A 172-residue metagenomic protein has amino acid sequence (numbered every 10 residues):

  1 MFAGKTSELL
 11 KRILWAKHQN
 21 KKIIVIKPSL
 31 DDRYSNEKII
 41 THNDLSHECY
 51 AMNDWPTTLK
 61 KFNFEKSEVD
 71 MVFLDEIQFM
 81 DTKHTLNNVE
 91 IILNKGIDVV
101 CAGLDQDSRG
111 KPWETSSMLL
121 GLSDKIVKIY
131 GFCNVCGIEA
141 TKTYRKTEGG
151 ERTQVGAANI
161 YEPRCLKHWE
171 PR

Functional and structural regions predicted by a protein language model:
M1-F62, D107-M118, K128-G131, T143 (+1 more regions): Conserved P-loop
R12, K83-I91, T115: A short acidic, amphipathic alpha-helical/loop segment
Y50-F73, T82-L86: Conserved RecA-like ASCE ATPase "motif II neighborhood" in helicase/translocase motors
D75-I77, G103: Walker B catalytic acidic pair
F79-D81, S108: Catalytic P-loop NTPase motifs of RecA-like helicase/translocase cores
I92-E114: Sensor-1/coupling segment of RecA-like P-loop NTPase cores
S123: Short basic (Lys/Arg) and small-residue
Y144-R152: Short Cys/His-rich Zn2+-coordinating modules
